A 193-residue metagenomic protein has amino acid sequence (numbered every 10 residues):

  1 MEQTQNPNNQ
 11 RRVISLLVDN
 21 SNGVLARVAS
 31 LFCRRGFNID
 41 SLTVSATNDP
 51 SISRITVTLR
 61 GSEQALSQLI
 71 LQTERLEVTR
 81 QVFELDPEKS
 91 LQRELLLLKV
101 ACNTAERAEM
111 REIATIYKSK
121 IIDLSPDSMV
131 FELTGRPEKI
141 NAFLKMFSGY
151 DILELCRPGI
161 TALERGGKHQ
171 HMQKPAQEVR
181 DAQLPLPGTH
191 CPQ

Functional and structural regions predicted by a protein language model:
M1-S53, T58-Q193: Long, contiguous binding/interaction regions
